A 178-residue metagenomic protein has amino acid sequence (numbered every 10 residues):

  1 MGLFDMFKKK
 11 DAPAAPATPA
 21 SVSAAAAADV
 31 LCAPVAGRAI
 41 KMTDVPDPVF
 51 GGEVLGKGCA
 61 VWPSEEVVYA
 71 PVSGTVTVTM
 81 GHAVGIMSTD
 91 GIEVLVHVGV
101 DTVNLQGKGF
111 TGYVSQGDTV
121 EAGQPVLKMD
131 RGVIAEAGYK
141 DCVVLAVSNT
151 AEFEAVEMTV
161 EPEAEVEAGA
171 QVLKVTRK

Functional and structural regions predicted by a protein language model:
G2-K178: Contiguous, well-folded functional domains in the mature portion of proteins
